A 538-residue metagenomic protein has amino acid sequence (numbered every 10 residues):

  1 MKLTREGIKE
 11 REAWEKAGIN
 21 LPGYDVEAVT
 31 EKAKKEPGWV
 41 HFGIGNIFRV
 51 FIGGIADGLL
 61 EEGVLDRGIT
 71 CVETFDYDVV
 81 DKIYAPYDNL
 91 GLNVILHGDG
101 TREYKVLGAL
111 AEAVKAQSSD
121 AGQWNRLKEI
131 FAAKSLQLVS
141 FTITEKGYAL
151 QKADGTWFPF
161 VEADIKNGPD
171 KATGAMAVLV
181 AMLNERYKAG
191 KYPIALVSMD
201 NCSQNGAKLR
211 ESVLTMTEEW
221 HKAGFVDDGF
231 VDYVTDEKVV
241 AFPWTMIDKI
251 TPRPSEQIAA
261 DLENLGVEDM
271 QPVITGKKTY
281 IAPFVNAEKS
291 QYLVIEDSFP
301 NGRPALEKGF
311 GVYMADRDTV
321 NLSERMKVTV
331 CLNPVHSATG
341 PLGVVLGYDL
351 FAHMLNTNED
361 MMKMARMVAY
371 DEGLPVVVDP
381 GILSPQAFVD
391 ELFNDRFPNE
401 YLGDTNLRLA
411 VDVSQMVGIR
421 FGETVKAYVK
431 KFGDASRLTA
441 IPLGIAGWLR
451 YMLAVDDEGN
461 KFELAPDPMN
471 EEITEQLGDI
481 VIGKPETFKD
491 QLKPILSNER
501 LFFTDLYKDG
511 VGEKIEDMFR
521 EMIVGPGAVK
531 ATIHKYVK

Functional and structural regions predicted by a protein language model:
M1-K538: Substrate/ligand-engaging "lid" and interaction regions
